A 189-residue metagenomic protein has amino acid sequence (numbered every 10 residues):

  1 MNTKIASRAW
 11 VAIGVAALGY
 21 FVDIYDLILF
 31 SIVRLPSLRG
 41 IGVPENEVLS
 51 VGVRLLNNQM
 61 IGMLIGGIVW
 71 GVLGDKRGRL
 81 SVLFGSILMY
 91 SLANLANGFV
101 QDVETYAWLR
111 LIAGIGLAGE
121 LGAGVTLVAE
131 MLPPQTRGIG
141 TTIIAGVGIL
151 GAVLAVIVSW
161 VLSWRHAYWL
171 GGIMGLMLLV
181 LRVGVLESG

Functional and structural regions predicted by a protein language model:
M1-G189: Transmembrane-helix signature of 12-pass secondary carriers
